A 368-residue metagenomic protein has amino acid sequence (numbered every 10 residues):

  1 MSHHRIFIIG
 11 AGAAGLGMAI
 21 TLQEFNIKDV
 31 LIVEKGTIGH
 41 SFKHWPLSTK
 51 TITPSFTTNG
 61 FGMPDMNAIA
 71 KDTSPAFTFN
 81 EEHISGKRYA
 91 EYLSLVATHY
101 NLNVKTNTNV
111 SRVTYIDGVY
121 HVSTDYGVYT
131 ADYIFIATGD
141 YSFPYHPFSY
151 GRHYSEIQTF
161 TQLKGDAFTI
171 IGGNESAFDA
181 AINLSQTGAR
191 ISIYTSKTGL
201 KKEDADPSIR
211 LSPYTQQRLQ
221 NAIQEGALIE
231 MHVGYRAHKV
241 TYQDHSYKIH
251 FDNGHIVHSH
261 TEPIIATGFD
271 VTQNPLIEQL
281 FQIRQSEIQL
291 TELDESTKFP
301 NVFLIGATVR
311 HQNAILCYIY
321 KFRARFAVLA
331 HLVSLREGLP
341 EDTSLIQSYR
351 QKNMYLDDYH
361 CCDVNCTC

Functional and structural regions predicted by a protein language model:
H4-L31, F168-Q186: N-terminal Rossmann-like FAD-binding beta1-loop-alpha1 element of flavoenzymes
F7-I9, G127-Y141, T169-I171, H258-D270: Short hydrophobic core segments
K35-A90, Y194-R210: Glycine-rich active-site loop/strand segments that organize a redox cofactor
S85-R88, Y133-T187, I193, I283-L293 (+2 more regions): Glycine-rich dinucleotide-binding loop and its adjacent helix/turn
G86-V104, V110, T138-S142, Q216-M231: Helical element adjacent to the flavin cofactor pocket in flavoenzyme catalytic cores
T106-Y120, V233-H245: A conserved short coil-to-beta-strand element within the FAD-binding core of flavoproteins
G188-Q282, E341-Y349: A Rossmann-like FAD-binding core segment of flavoenzymes
D270, E287-C368: C-terminal, flexible cofactor-proximal segment of oxidoreductases
